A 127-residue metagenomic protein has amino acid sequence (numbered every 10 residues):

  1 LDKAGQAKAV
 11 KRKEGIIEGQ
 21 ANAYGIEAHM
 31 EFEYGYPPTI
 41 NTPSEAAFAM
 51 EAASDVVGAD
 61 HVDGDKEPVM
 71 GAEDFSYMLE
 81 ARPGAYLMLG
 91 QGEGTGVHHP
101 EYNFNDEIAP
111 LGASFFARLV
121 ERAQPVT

Functional and structural regions predicted by a protein language model:
L1-T127: Metal-dependent amide/peptide-bond hydrolase catalytic core, centered on the "pita-bread" metallohydrolase fold
